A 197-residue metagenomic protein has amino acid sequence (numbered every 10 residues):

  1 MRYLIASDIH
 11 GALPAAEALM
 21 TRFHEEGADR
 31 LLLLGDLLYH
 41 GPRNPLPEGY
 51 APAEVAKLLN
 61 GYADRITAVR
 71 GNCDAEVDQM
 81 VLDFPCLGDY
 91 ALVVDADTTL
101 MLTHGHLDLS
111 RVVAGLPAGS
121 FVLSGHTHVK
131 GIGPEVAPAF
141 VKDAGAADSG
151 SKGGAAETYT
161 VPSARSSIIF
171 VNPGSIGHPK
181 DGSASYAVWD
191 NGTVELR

Functional and structural regions predicted by a protein language model:
R2, V94-A96, V136-R197: Binuclear metal-dependent phosphoesterase catalytic core
R2-D95: Core catalytic region of metal-dependent phosphoesterases/phosphodiesterases, especially metallo-beta-lactamase-like
H10-P14, Y39-G41, N72-Q79, L107-V113 (+4 more regions): Active-site environment of divalent metal-dependent phosphoester hydrolases
A18-T21, L46-G49, V81-F84, L116-P117 (+3 more regions): Short, glycine/charged-enriched secondary-structure capping and boundary segments
A28, A63, G119-S120, A184: Short, well-ordered alpha-helix to beta-strand connector turns
L32, T67-V69, F121-L123, I169-V171 (+1 more regions): Hydrophobic/aromatic beta-strand patches that form the interior of the parallel beta-sheet core in alpha/beta enzyme
D83-I132: Internal catalytic-core helix/loop-beta-alpha segment that presents or stabilizes conserved functional determinants
